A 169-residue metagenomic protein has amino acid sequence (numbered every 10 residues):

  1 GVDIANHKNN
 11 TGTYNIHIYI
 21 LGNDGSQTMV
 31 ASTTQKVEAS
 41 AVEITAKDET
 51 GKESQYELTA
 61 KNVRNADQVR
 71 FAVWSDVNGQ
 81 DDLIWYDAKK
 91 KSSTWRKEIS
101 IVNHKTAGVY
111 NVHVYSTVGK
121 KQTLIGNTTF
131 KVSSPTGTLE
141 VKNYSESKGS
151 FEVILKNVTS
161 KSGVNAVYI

Functional and structural regions predicted by a protein language model:
G1, T34, R70, Q80-S93 (+1 more regions): Solvent-exposed serine/threonine-rich low-complexity stretches and specific carbohydrate-binding patches
G1-I4, N10-G12, K90-S100, T106-G108: Aromatic sugar-binding surface patches on proteins that engage polysaccharides or sugar-phosphate polymers
N15-L21, A72, N111-T117: Extracellular recognition modules
L21-G25, W74-D81, G119: Change "in extracellular beta-sheet-rich domains … of secreted and cell-surface proteins" to "in beta-sheet-rich domains
T28-Q35, Q122-K131: Edge beta-strands of extracellular beta-sandwich domains
A39-A46, S134-V141: Proline-enriched interdomain boundary motifs that mark the N-terminal boundary and often initiate the first structured
S54-L58, G137, G149-V153: Structural beta-strand segments of beta-rich domains
N62-L83, V158-I169: Solvent-exposed loop/turn segments flanking beta-strands in beta-repeat/beta-sandwich domains
